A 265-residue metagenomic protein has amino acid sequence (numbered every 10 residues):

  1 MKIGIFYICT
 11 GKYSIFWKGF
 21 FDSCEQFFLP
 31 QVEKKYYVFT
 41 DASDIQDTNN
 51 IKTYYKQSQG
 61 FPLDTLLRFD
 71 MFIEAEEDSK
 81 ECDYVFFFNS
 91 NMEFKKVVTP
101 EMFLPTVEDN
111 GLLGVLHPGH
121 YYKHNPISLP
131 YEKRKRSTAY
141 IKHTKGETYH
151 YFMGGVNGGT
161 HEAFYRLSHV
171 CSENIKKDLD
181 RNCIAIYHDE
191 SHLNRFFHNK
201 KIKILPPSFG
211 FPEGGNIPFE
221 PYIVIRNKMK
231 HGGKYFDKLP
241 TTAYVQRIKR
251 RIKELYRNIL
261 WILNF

Functional and structural regions predicted by a protein language model:
M1-L67, E74-E81, K230-H231, R247-Y256 (+1 more regions): N-terminal anchoring/stem segment of glycosyltransferases
T10-K12, S43-D44, S58-Q59, M92-F94 (+4 more regions): Short, solvent-exposed loop/turn segments at secondary-structure junctions
I15, I45-D47, F94-V97, M102-F103 (+4 more regions): Short catalytic/ligand-binding loop motif for oxyanion handling, primarily in non-cytosolic enzymes, centered on
Y37-V38, V85-N89, L113-G114, G158 (+1 more regions): A structural signal for short, well-ordered beta-strand segments and their strand-loop junctions that often border
T48-Q59, M71, M102-L113, E220-V224: Active-site regions of enzymes building and remodeling cell-envelope glycoconjugates
K56-F88, K96, I186-F197: A conserved donor-nucleotide-binding helix/loop in the catalytic core of Leloir-type glycosyltransferases
F94-E132: Conserved donor-nucleotide/metal-binding helix-loop-beta segment in metal-dependent transferases, i.e., the alpha-helix
Y140-K230: Catalytic core and acceptor-binding pocket of nucleotide-sugar-dependent glycosyltransferases
